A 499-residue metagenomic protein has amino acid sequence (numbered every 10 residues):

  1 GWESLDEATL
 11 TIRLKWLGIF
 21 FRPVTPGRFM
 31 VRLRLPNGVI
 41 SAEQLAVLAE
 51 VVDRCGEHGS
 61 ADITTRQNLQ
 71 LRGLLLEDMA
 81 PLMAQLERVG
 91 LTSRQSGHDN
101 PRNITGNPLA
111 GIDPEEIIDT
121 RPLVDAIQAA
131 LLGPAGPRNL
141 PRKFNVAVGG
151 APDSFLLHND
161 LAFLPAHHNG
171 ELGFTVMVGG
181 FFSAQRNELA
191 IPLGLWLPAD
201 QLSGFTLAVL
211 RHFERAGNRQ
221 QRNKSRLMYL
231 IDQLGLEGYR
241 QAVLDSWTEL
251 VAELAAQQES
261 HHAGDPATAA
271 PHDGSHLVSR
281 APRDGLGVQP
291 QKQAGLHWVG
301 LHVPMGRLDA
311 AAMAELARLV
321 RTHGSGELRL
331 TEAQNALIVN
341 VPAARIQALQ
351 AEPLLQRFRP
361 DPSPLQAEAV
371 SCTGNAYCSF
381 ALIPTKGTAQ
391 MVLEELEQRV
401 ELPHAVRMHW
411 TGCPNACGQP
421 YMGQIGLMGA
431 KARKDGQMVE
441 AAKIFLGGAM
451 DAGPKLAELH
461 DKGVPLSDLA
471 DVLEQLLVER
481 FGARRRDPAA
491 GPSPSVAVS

Functional and structural regions predicted by a protein language model:
G1-A49, A242-V251, A255-T322, L337 (+1 more regions): Gly/Thr-rich phosphate-binding loop signature of adenosyl cofactor/nucleotide-binding cores
W2-A8, R28-T175, G204, H302-Q437: Small-residue-enriched alpha-helical segments and adjacent helix-cap loops that form tight helix-helix packing
I19-T25, E57-I63, R215-Q220, V288-Q293 (+1 more regions): Short, flexible, solvent-exposed loop/turn segments with mixed acidic/basic and small polar residues
P26-R28, G106, S183-A190, N218-S225 (+4 more regions): Short acidic (Asp/Glu) and glycine-rich catalytic loops that position anionic groups and cofactors
E77-D78, L86-G90, E214-V288, A333 (+2 more regions): Terminal amphipathic helices with adjacent charged low-complexity linkers/tails
S93-H98, H212-Q221, E249-P266, F358-Q366 (+3 more regions): Flexible helix-coil linker/hinge segments at domain or subdomain boundaries
R138-Q241, Y421-R486: Mobile "lid/hinge" segments at catalytic clefts and subdomain interfaces of large enzymes
P282-R283, V288-V299, V303-L330, P465-S499: Long hydrophobic segments that form regular secondary structure
